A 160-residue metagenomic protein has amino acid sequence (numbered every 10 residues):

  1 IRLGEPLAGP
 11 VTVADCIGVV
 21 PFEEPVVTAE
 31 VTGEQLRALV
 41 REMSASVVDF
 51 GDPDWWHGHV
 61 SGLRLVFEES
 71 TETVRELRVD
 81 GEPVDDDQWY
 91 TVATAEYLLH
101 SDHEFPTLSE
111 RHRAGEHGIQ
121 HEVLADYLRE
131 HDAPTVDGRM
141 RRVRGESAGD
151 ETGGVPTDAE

Functional and structural regions predicted by a protein language model:
R2-E160: Feature captures C-terminal
